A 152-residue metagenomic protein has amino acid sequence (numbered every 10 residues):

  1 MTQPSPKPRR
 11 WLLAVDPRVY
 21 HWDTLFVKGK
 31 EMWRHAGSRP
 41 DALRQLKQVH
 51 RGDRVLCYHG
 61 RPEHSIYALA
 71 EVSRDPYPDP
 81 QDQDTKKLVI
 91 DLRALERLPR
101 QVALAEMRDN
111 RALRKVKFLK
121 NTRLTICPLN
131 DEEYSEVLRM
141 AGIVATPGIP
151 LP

Functional and structural regions predicted by a protein language model:
M1-H50, G142-V144, P152: Compositionally biased, charged N-terminal/linker segments
R18-Y20, P99, E136: Short, acidic Gly/Pro/Ser/Thr-rich loop/turn segments
T24, Q101-M107, L138-M140: Short, charged, solvent-exposed linker or helix-capping segments at domain edges/interfaces that act as flexible hinges
L56-C57, E71: Hydrophobic beta-strand signal
Y58-H64: Short, charged beta-turn/beta-strand-edge "cap" motif at the junction between a beta-strand and an adjacent loop
Y67-C127, D131: Aromatic- and Lys/Arg-enriched surface recognition patch
L129-P152: Charged phosphate-binding loop/patch that engages nucleotide di/tri-phosphates or the phosphate backbone of nucleic
